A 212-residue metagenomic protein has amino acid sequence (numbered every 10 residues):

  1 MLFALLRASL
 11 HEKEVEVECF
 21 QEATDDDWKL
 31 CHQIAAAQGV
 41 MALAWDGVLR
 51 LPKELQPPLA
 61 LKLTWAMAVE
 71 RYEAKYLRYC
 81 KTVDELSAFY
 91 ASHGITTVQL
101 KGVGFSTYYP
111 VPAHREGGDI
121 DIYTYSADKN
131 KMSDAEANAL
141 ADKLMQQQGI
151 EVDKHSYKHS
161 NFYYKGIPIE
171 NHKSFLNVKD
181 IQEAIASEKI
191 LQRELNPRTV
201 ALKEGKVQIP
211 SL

Functional and structural regions predicted by a protein language model:
M1-G118, T124-L212: Conserved NTP-donor binding/palm subdomain of two-metal-ion nucleotidyltransferases/polymerases, i.e., the charged
